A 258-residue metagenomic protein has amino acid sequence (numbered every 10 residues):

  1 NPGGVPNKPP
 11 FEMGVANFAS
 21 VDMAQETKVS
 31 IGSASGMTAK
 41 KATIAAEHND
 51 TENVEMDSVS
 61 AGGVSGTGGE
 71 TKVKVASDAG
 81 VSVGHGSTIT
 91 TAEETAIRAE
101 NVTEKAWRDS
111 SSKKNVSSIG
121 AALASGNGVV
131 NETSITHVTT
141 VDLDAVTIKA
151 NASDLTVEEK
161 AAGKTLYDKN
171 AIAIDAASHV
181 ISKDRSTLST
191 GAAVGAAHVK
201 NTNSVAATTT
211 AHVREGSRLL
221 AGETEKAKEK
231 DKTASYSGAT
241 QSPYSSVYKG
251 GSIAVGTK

Functional and structural regions predicted by a protein language model:
N1-K258: Low-complexity, glycine- and small/polar-enriched segments
